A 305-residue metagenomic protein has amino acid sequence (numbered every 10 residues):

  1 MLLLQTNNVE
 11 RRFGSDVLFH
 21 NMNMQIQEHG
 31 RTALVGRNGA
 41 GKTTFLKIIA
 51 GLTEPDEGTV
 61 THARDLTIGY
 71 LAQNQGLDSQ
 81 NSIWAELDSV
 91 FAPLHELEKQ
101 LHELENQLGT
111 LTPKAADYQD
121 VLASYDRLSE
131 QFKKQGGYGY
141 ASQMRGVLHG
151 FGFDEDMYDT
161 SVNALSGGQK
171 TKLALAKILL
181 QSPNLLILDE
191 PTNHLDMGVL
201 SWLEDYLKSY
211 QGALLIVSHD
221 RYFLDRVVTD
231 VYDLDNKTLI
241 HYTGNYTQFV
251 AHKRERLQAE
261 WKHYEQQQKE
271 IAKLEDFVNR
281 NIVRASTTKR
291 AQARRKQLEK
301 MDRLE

Functional and structural regions predicted by a protein language model:
M1-Y264: ABC ATP-binding cassette signature C-motif
A174, I178-L180, L298-E305: Short flexible/disordered coil segments
K253-L304: Intracellular alpha-helical coupling/juxtamembrane segments of multi-pass membrane proteins
